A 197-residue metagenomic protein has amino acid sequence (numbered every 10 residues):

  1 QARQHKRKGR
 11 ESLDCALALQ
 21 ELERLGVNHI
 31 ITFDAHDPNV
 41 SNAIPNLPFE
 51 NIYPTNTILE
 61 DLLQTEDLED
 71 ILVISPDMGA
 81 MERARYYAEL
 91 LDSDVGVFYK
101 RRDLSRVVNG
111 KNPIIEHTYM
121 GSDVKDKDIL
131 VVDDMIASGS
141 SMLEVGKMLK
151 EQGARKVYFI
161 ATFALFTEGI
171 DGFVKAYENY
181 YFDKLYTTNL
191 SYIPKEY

Functional and structural regions predicted by a protein language model:
Q1-Y197: PRPP-associated nucleotide enzymes
